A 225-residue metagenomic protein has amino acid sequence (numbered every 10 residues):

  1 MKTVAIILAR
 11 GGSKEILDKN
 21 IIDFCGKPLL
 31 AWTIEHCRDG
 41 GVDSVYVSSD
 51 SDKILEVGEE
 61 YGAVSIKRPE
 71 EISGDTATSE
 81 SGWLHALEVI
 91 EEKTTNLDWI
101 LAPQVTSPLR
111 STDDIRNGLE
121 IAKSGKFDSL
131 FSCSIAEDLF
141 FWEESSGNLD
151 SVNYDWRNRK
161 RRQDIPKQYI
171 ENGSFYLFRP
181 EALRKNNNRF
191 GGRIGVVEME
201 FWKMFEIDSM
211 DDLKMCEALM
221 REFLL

Functional and structural regions predicted by a protein language model:
M1-L17: N-terminal nucleotide-binding beta1-loop-alpha1 segment
I22-D23, V47, A102, F205: Conserved SAM-binding loop
L29-V47: A short, N-terminal amphipathic alpha-helix
V42, T95-L97, K126-F127: Short, high-confidence coil segments that cap the C-terminus of an alpha-helix and link into the following beta-strand
V45-S49, S132-C133: Short internal beta-strands
Y46, D52-L101, L109-N117: Short phosphate-binding loop-to-helix
S81, P108-I194, E198-E200: Conserved core of the sugar-phosphate nucleotidyltransferase
V197-E198, K203-L225: Hydrophobic helical membrane-anchoring modules
